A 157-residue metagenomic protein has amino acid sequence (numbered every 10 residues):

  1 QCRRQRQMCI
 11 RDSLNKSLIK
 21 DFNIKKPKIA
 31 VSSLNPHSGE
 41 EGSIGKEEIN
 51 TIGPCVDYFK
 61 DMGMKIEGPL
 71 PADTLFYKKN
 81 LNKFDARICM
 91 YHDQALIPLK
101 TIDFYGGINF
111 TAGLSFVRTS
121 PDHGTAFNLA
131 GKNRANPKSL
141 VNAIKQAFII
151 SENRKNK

Functional and structural regions predicted by a protein language model:
Q1-I10: Single conserved hydrophobic/aromatic residue that forms the stacking wall/gate of nucleotide- or nucleobase-binding
C2, K25, N82-K83: Residue-level preference for short coil/turn positions at secondary-structure junctions
Q5, P36-G39, H92, H123: Histidine-centered active-site/metal-ligand motif
R11-N15, I144: Short, hydrophobic/amphipathic alpha-helical packing segments that form internal helix faces or helix-helix interfaces
L14-I29: Phosphate/pyrophosphate-binding loops at sites that engage ATP/ADP/AMP, CoA/4′-phosphopantetheine, polyphosphate
K26-L70: Oxyanion-binding "anion nests"
C55-K157: Glycine-rich phosphate/nucleotide-binding loop
